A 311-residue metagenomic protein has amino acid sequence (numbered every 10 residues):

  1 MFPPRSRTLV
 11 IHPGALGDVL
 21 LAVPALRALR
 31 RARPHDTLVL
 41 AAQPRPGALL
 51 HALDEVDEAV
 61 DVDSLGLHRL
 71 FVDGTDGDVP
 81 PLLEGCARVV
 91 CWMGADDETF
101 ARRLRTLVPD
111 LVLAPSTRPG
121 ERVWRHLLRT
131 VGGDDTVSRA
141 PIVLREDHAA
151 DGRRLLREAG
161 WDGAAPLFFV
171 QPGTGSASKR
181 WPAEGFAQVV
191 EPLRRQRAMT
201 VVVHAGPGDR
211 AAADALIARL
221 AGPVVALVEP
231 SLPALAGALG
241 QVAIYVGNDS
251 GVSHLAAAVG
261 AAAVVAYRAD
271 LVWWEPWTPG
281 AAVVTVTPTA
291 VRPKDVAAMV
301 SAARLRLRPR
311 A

Functional and structural regions predicted by a protein language model:
M1-A311: Catalytic machinery of carbohydrate-active enzymes, primarily nucleotide-sugar-dependent glycosyltransferases
